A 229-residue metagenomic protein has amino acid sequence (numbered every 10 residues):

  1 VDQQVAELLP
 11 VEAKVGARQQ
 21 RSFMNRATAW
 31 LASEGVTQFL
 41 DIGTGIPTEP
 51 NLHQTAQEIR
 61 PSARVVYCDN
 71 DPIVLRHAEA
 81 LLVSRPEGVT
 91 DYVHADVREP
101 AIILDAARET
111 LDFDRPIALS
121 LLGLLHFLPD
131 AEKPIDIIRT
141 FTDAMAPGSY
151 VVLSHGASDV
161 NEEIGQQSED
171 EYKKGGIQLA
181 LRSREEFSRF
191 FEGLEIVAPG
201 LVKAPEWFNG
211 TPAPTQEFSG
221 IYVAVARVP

Functional and structural regions predicted by a protein language model:
V1-A95, P100-F113, G220: Rossmann-like AdoMet
L82, V97-R98, A107-D136, F141: A short SAM/SAH-binding and catalytic strip from SAM-dependent methyltransferases
V89, I117-L121, I137-G156: Conserved beta-strand signature within the Rossmann-like core of class I S-adenosyl-L-methionine
D112, A146, E192: Short conserved AdoMet
L124-F127, G156-V160: Short "lid" loop at the C-terminus of a central beta-strand within the Rossmann-like core of SAM-dependent
N161-G175: Short, glycine-/aromatic-enriched active-site segment of Class I SAM-dependent methyltransferases
Q178-L201: Short alpha-helix
G200-P229: Core SAM-dependent methyltransferase catalytic element
